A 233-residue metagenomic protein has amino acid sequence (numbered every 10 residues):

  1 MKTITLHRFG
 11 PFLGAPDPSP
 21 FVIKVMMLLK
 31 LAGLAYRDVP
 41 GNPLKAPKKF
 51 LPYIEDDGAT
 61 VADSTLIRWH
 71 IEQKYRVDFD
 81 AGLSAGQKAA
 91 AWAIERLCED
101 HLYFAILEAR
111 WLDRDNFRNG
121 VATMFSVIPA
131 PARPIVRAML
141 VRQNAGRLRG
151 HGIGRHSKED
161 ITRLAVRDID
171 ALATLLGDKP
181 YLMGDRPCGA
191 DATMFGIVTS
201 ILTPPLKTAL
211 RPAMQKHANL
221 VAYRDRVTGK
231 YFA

Functional and structural regions predicted by a protein language model:
M1-P131, L182, L202: GST-like domain detector, emphasizing the conserved glutathione-binding G-site in the N-terminal thioredoxin-like
L28-L31, H70, L164-L175, R226: Amphipathic alpha-helical segments that form well-ordered structural scaffolds and often line/cohere around active
F104-N219: GST-like fold's C-terminal all-alpha helical module
N219-R226: Intrinsically disordered, low-complexity polar regions and short flexible loop motifs
V227-A233: C-terminal helix/juxtamembrane-tail motif
